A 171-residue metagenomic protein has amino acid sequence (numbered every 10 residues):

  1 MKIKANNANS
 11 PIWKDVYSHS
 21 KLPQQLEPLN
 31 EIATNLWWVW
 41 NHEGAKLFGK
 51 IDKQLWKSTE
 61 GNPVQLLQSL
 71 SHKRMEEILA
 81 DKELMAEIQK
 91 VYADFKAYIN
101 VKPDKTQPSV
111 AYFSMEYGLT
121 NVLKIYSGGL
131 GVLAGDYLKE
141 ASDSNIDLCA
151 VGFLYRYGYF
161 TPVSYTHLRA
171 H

Functional and structural regions predicted by a protein language model:
K2-K102: Extended, charge-enriched "interface" segments that sit outside catalytic cores
A86-D94, P108, L123-S127: Short linear motifs at secondary-structure transitions and domain/linker junctions
D104-V122: Structured, charged N-terminal subsegments at the starts of enzyme catalytic cores and at intra-chain domain/subunit
S114, A150-L154: Glycine-rich, histidine-containing beta strand-loop boundary motifs that form or position
T120, K124-D147, V151: A conserved hydrophobic secondary-structure block that centers on an alpha-helix together with its immediately flanking
K124, F160-Y165: Short acidic, glycine/serine/threonine-rich loops at helix termini
F153-T161: Beta-rich nucleic-acid/ligand-interaction surfaces
T166-H171: Conserved small/polar residues in nucleotide/adenosyl-binding loops
